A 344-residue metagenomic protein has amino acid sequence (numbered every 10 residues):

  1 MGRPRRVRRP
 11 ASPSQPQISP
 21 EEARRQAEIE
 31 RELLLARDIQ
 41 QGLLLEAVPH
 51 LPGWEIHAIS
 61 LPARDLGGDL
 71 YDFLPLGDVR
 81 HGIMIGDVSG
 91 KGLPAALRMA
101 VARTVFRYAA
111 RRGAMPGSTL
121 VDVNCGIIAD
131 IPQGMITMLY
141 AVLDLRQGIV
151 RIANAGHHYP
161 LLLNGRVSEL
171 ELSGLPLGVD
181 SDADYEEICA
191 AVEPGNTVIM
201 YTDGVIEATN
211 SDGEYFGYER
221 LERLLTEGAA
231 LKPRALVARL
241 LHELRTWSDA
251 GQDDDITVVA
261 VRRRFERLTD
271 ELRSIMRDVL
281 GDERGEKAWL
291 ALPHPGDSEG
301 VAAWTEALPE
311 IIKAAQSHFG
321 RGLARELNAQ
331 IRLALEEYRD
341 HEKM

Functional and structural regions predicted by a protein language model:
M1-R25, E283, P309-M344: Short, low-complexity N-terminal regulatory "tails/caps" that precede and couple sensory modules
P13-I199, A250-I256, V261-F265: … and, occasionally, acidic/histidine-rich disordered N-termini of signaling adaptors
P52-W54, V237-L240, D254-T257, K287-W289 (+1 more regions): Short coil/turn segments at secondary-structure boundaries
G90, R166, F265-R267, E286-K287 (+4 more regions): Regulatory and interdomain segments flanking nucleotide-handling catalytic cores in signaling/defense enzymes
P94-R112, V192, T197-L244, S248 (+2 more regions): Active-site-proximal, acidic helix/loop segment immediately C-terminal to a metal-coordinating Asp/Glu
A102, T119, G217-R220, A307 (+1 more regions): N-terminal alpha-helical segment
L292-A315: Amphipathic alpha-helical segments that form the core helices of the histone-fold
